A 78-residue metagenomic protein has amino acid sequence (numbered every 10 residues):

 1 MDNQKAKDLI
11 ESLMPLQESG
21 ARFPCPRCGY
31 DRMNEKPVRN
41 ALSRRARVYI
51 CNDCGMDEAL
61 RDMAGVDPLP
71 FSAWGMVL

Functional and structural regions predicted by a protein language model:
M1-R22, A59-L78: Short, intrinsically disordered terminal segments enriched in charged and Pro/Gly residues
E11, I50-C51: Generic alpha-helical structural signal
E18-P24, R44-R47: Short metal-coordination and nucleic-acid-contact micro-motifs, chiefly zinc-binding Cys/His arrays
C25-C28, C51-C54: Short cysteine-rich clusters marking metal-coordination/redox-active sites
P26-C28, R39, P70-S72: Intrinsically disordered, low-complexity segments enriched in proline/serine/threonine
M33-N34, A59: Short functional micro-motifs and their immediate structural scaffolds
K36-V48: Short linker/helix segments within small regulatory modules
A46, C54, A64: Solvent-exposed, flexible loop/coil residues
